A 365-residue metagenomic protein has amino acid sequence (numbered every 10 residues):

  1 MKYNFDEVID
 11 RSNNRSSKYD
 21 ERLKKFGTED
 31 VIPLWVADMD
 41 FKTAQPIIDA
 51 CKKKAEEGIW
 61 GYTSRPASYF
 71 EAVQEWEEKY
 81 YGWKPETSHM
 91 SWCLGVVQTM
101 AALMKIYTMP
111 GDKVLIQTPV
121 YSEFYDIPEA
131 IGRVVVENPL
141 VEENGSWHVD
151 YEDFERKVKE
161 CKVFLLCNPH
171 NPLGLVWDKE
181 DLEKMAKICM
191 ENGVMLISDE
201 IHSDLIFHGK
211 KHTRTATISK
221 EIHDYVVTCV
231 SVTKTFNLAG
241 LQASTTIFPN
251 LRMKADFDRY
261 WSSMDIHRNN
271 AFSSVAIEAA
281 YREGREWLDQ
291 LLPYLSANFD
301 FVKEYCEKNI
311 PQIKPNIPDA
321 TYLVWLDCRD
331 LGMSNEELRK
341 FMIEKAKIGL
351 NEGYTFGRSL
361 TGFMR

Functional and structural regions predicted by a protein language model:
K2-G95, A102, A280-E283: N-terminal small-domain helix-loop-helix segment of the aminotransferase-like
D49, K220-S296, E304, K308: Conserved core segment of the aminotransferase class I/II
W60-K187, D204-L205, H212-E221: Conserved core of the PLP fold type I
E86-T87, I317-Y322, T361: Short Gly/Ser/Thr- and Asp/Glu-enriched loop/turn motifs at secondary-structure junctions
I131, E191-N192, I222, A346: Helix C-cap/helix->beta junction micro-motif
E200: Walker B catalytic acidic pair
E278, Y294-K303, P315-C328: Conserved glycine-rich beta-strand-loop-beta hairpin in the small C-terminal domain of fold type I
I313-K314, L326-R365: Conserved C-terminal alpha-helix-loop-beta "cap" of PLP-dependent enzymes that closes/shapes the active-site mouth
